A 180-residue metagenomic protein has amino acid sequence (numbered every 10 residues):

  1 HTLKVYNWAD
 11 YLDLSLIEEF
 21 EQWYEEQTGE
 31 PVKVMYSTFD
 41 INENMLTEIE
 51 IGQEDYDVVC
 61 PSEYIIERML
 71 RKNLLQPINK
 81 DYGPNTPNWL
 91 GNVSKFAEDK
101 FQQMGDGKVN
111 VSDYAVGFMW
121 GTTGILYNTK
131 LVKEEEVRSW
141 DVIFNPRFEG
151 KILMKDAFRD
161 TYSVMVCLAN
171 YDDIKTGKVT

Functional and structural regions predicted by a protein language model:
H1-K72: Early extracytoplasmic/lumenal segment of secretory-pathway proteins
N7, Y11-L14, L70-T180: Extracytoplasmic ligand-binding site segments that recognize negatively charged/polar headgroups
